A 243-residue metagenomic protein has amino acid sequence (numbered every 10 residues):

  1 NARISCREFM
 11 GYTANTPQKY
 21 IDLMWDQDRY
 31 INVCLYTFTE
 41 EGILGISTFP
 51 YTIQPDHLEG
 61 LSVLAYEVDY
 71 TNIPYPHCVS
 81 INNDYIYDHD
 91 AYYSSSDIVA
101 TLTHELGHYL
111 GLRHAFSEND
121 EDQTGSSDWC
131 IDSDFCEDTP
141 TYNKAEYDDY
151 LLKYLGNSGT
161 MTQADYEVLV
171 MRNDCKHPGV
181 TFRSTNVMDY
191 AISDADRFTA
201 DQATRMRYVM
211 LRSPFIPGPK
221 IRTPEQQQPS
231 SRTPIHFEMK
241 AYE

Functional and structural regions predicted by a protein language model:
N1-D122, S126-Y154: Metzincin-family zinc-dependent endopeptidase catalytic domain
E121-E243: Replace "(M1/M4/M9/M12/WLM)" with "(e.g., M1/M4/M8/M9/M12/M26/WLM)" and add "not limited to" to clarify scope
